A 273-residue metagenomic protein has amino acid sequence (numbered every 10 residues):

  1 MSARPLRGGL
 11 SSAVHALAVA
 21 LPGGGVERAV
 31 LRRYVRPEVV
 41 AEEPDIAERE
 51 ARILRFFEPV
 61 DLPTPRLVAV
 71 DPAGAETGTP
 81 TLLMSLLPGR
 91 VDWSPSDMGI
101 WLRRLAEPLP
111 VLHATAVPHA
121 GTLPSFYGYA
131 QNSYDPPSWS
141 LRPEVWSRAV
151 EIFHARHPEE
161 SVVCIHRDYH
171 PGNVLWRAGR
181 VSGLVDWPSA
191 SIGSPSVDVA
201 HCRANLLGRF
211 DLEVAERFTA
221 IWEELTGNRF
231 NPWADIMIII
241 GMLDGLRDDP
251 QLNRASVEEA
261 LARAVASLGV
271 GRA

Functional and structural regions predicted by a protein language model:
R4-L123: ATP-binding pocket architecture of kinase catalytic cores
V26, T79, E160-V162, R180: Conserved catalytic motifs of the protein kinase core domain
A51, L86, R167-Y169, W187 (+1 more regions): Generic detector of well-ordered alpha-helical packing
D61, D71, R90, L112-V117 (+6 more regions): A general structural signal marking secondary-structure boundaries and capping sites
R103, I192, H201-A273: Helix-rich C-terminal or lid/interface subdomains of diverse kinases
P110-R167, R263-A273: An alpha-helical support segment within catalytic cores of ATP-dependent transferases
V162-I165, L175-T219: Active-site Asp-x-Gly
